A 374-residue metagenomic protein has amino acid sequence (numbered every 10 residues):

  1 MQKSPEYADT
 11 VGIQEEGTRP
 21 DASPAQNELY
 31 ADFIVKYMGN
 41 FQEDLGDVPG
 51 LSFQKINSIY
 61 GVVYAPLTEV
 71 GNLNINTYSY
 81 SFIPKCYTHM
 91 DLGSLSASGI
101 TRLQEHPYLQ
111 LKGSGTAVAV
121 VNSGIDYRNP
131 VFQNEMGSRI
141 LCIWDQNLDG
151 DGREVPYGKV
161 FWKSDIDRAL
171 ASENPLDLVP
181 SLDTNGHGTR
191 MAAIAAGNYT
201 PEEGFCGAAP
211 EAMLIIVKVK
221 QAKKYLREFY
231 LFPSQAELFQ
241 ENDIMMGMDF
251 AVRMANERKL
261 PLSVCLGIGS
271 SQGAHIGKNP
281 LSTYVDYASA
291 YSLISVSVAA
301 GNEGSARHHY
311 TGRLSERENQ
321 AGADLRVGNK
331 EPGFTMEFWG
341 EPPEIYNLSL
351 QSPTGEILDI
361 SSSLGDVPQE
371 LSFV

Functional and structural regions predicted by a protein language model:
M1, P20-A31, P332, E337-P342 (+2 more regions): Extracellular beta-rich repeat passengers
M1-A117, G124-R139: Autoinhibitory propeptides
I59, E173-L176, F373-V374: Aromatic sugar-binding surface patches on proteins that engage polysaccharides or sugar-phosphate polymers
H106-V120, G124-Q240, E331-P332, P343-E344: Subtilisin-like serine protease catalytic core
N134-R139, L281-S282, L314-E316: Glycine-rich, phosphate-binding/catalytic loops in enzymes
D151-K163, D359, S363-V374: Exoplasmic/lumenal beta-rich domain surfaces
K223-G312, E331-I345, Q351-L358, P368 (+1 more regions): Substrate-binding/access-modulating region of protease and related hydrolase catalytic domains
L314-G328: Non-catalytic, beta-strand-enriched accessory regions in extracellular/secretory proteins and membrane protein
